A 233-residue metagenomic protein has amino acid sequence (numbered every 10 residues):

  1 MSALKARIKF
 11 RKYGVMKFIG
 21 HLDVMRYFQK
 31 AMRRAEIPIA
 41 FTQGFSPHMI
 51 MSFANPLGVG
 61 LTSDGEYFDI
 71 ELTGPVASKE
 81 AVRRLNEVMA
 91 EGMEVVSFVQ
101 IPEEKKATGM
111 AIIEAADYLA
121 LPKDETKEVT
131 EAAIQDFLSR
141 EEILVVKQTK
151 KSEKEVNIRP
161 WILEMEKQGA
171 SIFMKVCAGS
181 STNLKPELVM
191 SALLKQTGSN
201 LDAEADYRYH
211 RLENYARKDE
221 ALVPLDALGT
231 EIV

Functional and structural regions predicted by a protein language model:
A3-L4, K9-R11, V15, I19 (+2 more regions): Extended, well-folded interaction surfaces typified by the phenylalanyl-tRNA synthetase beta subunit core
V15, M25, A31-I39, Q43 (+1 more regions): Short Lys/Arg-rich amphipathic alpha-helical segments
I39-S46, V95-I101, L144-K151, A203-A205: A short, aromatic/hydrophobic, helix- or strand-capping loop or linear motif that either lines the entrance/gate
A40-L72: Short, charge-patterned binding micro-sites
D64-L119: Ordered, amphipathic secondary-structure segments that act as subunit-interaction surfaces in large macromolecular
G74-S78, E125-K127, G179: Helix N-cap motif at beta-to-alpha junctions
E80-M89, T130-S139, V189-M190: Short amphipathic alpha-helices in soluble, non-transmembrane regions that often serve as interface/regulatory elements
Q135, S139-V233: Core RNA-modification/binding signature centered on pseudouridine synthases
